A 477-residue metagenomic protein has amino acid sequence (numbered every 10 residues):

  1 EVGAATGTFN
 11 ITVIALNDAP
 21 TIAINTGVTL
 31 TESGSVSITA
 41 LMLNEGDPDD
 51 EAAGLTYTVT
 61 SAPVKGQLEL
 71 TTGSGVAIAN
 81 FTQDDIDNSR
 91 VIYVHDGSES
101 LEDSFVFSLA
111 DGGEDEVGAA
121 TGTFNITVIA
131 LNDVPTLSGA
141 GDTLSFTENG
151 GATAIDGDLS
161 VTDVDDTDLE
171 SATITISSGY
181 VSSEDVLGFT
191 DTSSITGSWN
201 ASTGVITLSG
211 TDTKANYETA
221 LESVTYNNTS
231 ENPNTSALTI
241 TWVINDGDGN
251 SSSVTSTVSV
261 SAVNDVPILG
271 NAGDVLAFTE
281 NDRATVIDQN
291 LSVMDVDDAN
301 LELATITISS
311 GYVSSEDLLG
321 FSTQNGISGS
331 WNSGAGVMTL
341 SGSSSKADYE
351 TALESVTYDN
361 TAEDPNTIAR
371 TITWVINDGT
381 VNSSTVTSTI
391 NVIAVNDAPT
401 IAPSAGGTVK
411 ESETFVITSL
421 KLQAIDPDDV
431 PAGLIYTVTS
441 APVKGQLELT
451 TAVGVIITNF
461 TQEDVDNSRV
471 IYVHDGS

Functional and structural regions predicted by a protein language model:
E1-S477: Extracellular glycosylation-rich, acidic/polar low-complexity regions of adhesion- and matrix-associated proteins
